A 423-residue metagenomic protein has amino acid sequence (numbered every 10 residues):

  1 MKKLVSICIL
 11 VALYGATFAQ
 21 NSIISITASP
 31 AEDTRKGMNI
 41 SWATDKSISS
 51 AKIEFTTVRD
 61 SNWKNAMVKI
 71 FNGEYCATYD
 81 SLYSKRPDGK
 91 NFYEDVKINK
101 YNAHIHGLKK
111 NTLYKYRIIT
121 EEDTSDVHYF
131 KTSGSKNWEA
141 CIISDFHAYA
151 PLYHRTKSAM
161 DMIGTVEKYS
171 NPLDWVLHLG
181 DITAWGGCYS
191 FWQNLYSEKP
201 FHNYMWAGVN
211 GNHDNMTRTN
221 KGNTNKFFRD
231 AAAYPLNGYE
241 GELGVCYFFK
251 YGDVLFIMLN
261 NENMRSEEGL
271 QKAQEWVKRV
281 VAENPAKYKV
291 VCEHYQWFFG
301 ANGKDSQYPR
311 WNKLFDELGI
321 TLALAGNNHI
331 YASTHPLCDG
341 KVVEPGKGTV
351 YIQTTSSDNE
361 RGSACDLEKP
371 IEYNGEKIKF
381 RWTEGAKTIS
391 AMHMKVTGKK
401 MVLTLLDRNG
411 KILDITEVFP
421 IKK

Functional and structural regions predicted by a protein language model:
M1-S22: Bacterial Sec-dependent N-terminal signal peptides
A19-A148, H393-K423: Acidic, histidine-bearing metal-coordination/catalytic regions of metal-dependent phosphoesterases
R59-V96, A140-M160, N220, D230-N237 (+3 more regions): Acidic/histidine-rich helix-loop elements that form or flank divalent-metal/phosphate-binding sites at the catalytic
D95-H104, L113-Y129, S190-P285, R310 (+2 more regions): Extended active-site neighborhood of metal-dependent phosphoesterases/phosphodiesterases
S135-A148, G269-S306, D358, F419: Mobile, glycine- and charge-enriched loop segments and immediately flanking short secondary-structure elements within
I142-S144, W175-D181, W185, W206-N212 (+4 more regions): Active-site neighborhood of phospho(di)ester-bond hydrolases with catalytic His/Asp-centered motifs
T156-R218, E317: Core catalytic region of metal-dependent phosphoesterases/phosphodiesterases, especially metallo-beta-lactamase-like
N263-S266, N284-A325, N374: Active-site-proximal segments of metal-dependent phosphoesterases and phosphodiesterases across multiple
